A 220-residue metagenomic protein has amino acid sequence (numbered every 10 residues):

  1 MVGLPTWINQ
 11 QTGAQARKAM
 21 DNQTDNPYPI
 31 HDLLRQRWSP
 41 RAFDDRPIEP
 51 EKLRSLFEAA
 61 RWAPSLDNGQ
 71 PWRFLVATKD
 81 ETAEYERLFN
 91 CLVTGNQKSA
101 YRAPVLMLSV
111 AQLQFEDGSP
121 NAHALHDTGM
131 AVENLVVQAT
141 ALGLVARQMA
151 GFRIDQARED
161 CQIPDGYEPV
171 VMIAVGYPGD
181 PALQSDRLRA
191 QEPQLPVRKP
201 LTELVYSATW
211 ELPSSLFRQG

Functional and structural regions predicted by a protein language model:
V2-G220: Acidic, surface-exposed loops and disordered segments
